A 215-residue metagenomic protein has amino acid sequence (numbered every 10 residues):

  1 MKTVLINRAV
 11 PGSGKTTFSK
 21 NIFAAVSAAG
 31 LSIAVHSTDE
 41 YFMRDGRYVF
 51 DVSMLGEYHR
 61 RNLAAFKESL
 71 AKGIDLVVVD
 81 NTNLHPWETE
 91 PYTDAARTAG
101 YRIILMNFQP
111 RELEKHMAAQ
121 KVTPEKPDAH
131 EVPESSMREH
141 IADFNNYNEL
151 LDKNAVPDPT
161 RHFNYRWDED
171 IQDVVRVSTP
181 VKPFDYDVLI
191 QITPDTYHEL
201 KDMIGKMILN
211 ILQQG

Functional and structural regions predicted by a protein language model:
M1-T3, G30-S32, G73-D75, Y101-R102: Short coil/turn segments at beta-strand junctions that form active-site/ligand-binding loops
K2-L5, S13, T17-K20, R61 (+2 more regions): Short, well-structured alpha-helical interface segments that form or flank functional binding sites
K2-R8, S13, A25-V26, D94-G215: Conserved GTP-binding G-domain of TRAFAC-class P-loop NTPases and closely related GTPase folds
N7-A9, T38, V79-T82: Short His-Asn-centered micro-motif
G12, E40-M43, N83-L84, P110-R111: Conserved beta-strand elements of beta-rich interaction domains across eukaryotes, especially beta-propellers
T16-K72, E114-H116: Conserved substrate/cofactor phosphate-moiety recognition/catalytic segment in nucleotide-dependent phosphotransferases
G56-P110: Glycine-rich phosphate-binding loop used to anchor ATP phosphates in small-molecule kinases, encompassing both
